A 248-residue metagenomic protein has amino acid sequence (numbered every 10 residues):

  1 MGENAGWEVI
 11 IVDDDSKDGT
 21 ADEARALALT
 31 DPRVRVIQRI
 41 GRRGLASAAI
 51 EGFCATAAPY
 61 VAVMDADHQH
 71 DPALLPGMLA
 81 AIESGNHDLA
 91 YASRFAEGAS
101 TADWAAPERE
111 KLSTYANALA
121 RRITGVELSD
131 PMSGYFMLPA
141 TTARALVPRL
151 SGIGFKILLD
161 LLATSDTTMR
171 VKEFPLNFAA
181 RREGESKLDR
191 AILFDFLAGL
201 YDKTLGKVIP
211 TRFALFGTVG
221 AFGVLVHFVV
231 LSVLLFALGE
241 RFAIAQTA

Functional and structural regions predicted by a protein language model:
M1-G6: Short, acidic, metal-binding catalytic loop of nucleotide-sugar glycosyltransferases
W7-V12: Hydrophobic targeting segments
D13-D22, H68: A conserved acidic beta->alpha catalytic loop
A26-D31: Short, conserved SAM-binding/catalytic segment of Class I S-adenosyl-L-methionine-dependent methyltransferases
R33, I37-A55, Y60, Q69-F155 (+1 more regions): Acceptor/aglycone-binding surface of glycosyltransferases and processive sugar-polymer synthases
A118, G125-V126, R149-F236: Hydrophobic helical membrane-anchoring modules
F242-A248: Loop-to-helix transition at the N-terminal end of transmembrane alpha-helices
